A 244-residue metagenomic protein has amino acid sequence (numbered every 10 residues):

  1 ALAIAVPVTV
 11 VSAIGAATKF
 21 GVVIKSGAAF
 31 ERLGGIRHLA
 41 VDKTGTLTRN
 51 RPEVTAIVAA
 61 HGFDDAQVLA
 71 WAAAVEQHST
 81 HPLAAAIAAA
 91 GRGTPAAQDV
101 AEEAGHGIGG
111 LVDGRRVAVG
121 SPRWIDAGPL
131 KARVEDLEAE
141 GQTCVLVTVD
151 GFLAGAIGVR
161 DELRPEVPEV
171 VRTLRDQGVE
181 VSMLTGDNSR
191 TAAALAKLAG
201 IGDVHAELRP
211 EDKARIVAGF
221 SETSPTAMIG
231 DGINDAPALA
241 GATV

Functional and structural regions predicted by a protein language model:
L2-V75, A218-E222, G230, A238: Conserved catalytic phosphorylation-site environment of P-type ATPases
V10, R32-G35, E53, L83 (+5 more regions): General structural feature for long, well-ordered alpha-helical segments within catalytic domains of soluble enzymes
V22, F30-R32, L39, T46 (+7 more regions): Replace "in large, NTP-powered and nucleic-acid-processing enzymes" with "in large, NTP-powered factors and other
I24, G114, R133, G141-T143 (+1 more regions): Conserved ATP-binding TGD loop and adjacent catalytic N/P-domain core of P-type ATPases
H38-G128, Q142-A154, N188-K197, N234 (+1 more regions): Cytosolic catalytic regions of ATP/NTP-dependent phosphoryl-transfer enzymes
